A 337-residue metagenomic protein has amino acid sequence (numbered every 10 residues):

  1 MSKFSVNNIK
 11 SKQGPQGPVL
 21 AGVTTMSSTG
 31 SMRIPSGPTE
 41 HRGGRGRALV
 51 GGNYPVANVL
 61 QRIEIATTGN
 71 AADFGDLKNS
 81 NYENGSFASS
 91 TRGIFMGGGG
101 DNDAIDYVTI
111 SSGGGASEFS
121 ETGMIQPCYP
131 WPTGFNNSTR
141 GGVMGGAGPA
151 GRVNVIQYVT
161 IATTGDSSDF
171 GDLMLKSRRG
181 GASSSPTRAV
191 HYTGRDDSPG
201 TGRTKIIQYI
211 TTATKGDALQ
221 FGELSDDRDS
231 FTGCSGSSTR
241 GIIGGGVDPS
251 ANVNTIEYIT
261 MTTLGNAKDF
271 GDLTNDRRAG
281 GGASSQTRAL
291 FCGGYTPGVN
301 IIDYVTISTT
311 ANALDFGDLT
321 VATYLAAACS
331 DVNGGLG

Functional and structural regions predicted by a protein language model:
S2-G337: Polar, enzyme-active/binding microenvironments
